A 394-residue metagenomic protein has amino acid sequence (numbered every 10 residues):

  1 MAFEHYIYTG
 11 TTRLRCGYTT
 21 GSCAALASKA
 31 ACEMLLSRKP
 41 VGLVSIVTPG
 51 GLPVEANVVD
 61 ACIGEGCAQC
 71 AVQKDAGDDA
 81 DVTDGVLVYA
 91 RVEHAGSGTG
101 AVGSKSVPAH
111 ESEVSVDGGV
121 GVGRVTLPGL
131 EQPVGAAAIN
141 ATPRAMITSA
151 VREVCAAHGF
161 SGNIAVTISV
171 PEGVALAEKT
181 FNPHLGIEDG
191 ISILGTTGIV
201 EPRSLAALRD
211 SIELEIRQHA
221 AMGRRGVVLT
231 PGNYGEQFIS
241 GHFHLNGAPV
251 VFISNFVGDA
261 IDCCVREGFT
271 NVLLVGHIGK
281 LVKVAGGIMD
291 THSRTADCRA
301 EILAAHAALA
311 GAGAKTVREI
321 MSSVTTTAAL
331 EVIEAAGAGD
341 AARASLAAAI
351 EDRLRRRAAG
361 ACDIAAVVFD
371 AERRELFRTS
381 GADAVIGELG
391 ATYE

Functional and structural regions predicted by a protein language model:
M1-K179, P183-L185, G381: Generic N-terminal targeting/processing segments that precede catalytic cores or assembly contacts
H5-Y8, R15, S22, L185-I191 (+2 more regions): A structural signal for small-residue-enriched, beta-sheet-centric alpha/beta enzyme cores and oligomeric scaffold folds
I63-G66, Y89-R91, V134-A137, H184-D189 (+4 more regions): Short, low-complexity, polar/charged sequence segments that are solvent-exposed and flexible
D363-E394: Short, amphipathic C-terminal "tail helix"
